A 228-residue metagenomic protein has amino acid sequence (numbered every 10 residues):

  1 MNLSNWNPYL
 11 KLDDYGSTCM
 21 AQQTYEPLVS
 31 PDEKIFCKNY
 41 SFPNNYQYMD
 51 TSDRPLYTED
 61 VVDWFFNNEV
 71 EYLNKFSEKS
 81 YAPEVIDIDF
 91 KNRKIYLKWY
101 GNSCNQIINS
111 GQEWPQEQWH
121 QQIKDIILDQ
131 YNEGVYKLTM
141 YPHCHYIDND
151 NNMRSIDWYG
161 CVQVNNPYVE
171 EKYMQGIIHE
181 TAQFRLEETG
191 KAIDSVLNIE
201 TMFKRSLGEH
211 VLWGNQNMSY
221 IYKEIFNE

Functional and structural regions predicted by a protein language model:
P8-K75: ATP-binding glycine-rich loop module of kinase domains
P27-E33, K98-W99, D148-N149: Active-site beta-strand termini and strand-to-loop segments that position acidic
I35, Y81, I95, R154-D157: Protein kinase-like catalytic core scaffold
D60-F65, N74-H120: Conserved structural core of kinase catalytic domains
L128-Y136: Protein kinase catalytic-loop region centered on the HRD/HxD motif
Y136-K137, D148-E228: C-lobe/activation-segment region of protein kinase-like
H143-I147: Hydrophobic residue at the +6 position relative to the catalytic HRD Asp in the kinase catalytic loop
